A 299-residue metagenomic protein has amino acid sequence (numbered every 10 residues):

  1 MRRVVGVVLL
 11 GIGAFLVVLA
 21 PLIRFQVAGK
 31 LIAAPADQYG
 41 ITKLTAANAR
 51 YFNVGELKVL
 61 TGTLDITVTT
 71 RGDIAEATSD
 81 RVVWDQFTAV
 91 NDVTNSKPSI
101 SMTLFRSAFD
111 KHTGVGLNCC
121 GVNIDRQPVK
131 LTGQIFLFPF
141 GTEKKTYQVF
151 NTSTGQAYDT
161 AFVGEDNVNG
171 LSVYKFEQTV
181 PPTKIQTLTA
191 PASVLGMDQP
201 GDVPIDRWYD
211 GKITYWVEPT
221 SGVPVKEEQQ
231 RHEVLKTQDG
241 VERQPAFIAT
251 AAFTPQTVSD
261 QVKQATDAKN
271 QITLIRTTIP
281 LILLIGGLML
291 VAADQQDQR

Functional and structural regions predicted by a protein language model:
M1-A34: Hydrophobic secretory-pathway targeting helix
R2-V5, A265-R299: Juxtamembrane interface at the cytosolic side of transmembrane helices
L22-S96: Juxtamembrane non-transmembrane segments of integral membrane proteins
A46-A49, T179-T183, H232: Solvent-exposed coil/turn segments that connect beta secondary-structure elements in extracytoplasmic/periplasmic
Q86-V163: A cross-kingdom signal targeting lumenal/periplasmic-facing segments of multi-pass membrane and secretory-pathway
N91-S96, P182-S193, I205, V234-V241: Short, cysteine-centered beta-strand-loop-beta hairpins and adjacent loop/turn segments enriched in charged/polar
G133-E227: Membrane-proximal low-complexity regions enriched in glycine and acidic/polar residues
G196-T277: Membrane-proximal extracellular "stem/stalk" segments of glycoproteins immediately N-terminal to a transmembrane helix
